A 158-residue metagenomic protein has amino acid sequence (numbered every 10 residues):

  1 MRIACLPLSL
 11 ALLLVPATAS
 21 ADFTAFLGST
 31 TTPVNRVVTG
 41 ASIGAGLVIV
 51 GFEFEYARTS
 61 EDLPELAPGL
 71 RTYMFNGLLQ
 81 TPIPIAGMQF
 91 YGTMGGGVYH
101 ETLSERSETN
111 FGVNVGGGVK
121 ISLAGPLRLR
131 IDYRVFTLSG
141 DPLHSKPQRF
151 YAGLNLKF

Functional and structural regions predicted by a protein language model:
M1-P7: Bacterial N-terminal signal peptides that target proteins for export
T24-F26, Y99-E101, T137: Extracytoplasmic loops and strand-loop junctions of Gram-negative outer membrane beta-barrel proteins
L27-T30, M74: Short strand-turn segments of transmembrane beta-barrel domains in outer membranes, especially the first one or two
S29-T39, D62-G69, L103-E108, S139-P147: Solvent-exposed loop/turn segments connecting transmembrane beta-strands in outer-membrane beta-barrel proteins
G44-V113, I121-G125, L129, F150-F158: Gram-negative (and chloroplast) outer-membrane scaffold detector with strong preference for beta-barrel transmembrane
